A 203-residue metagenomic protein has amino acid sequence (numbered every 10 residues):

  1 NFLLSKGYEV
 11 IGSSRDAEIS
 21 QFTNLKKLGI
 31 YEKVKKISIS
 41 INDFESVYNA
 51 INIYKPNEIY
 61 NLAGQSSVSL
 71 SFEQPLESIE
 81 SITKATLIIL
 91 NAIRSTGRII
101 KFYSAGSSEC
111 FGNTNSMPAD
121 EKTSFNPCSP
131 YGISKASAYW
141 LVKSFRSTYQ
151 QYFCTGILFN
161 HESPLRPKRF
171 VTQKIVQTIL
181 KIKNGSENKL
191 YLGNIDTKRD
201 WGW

Functional and structural regions predicted by a protein language model:
N1-H161: N-terminal Rossmann-like NAD(P)+-binding domain of SDR-like oxidoreductases, especially those catalyzing
N115-P118, W140-W203: NAD(P)-dependent short-chain dehydrogenase/reductase
